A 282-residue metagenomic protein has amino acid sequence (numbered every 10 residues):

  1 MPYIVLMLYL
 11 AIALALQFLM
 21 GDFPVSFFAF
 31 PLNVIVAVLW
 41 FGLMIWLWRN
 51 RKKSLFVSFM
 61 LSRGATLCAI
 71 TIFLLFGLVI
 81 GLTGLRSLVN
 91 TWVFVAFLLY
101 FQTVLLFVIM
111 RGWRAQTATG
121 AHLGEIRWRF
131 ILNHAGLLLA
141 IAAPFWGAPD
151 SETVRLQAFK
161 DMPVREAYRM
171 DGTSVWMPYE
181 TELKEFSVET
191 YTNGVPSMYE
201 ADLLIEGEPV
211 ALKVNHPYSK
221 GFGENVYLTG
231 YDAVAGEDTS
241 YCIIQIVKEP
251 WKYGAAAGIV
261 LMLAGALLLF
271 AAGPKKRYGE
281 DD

Functional and structural regions predicted by a protein language model:
M1-D282: Solvent-exposed, non-transmembrane regions of integral membrane proteins
